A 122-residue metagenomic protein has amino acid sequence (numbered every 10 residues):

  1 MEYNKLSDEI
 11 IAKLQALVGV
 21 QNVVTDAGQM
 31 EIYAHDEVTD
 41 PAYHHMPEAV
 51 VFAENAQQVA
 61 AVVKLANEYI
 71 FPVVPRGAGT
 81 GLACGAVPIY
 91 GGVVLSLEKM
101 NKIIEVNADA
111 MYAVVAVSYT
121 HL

Functional and structural regions predicted by a protein language model:
M1-K64, G81-M111: N-terminal flexible segment immediately upstream of the FAD-binding catalytic core in FAD-dependent oxidoreductases
R76-T80: Glycine-rich beta-strand-to-loop/alpha-helix junction loops that act as flexible
A116-V117: Acidic, proline/serine/threonine- and glycine-rich low-complexity intrinsically disordered segments
T120-L122: Conserved small/polar residues in nucleotide/adenosyl-binding loops
